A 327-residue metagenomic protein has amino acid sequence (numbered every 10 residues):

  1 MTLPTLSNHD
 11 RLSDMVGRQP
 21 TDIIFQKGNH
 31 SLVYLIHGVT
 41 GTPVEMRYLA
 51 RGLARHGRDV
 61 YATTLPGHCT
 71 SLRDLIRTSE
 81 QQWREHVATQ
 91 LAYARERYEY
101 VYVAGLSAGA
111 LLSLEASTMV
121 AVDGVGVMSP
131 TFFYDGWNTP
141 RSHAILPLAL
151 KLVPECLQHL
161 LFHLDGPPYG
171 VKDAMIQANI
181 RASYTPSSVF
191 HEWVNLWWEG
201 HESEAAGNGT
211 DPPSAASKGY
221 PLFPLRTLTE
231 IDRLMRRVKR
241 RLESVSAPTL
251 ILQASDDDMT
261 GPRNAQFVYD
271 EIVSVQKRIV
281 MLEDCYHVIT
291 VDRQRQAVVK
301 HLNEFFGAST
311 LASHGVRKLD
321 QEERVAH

Functional and structural regions predicted by a protein language model:
R18-P20, P224-R241: Active-site nucleophile elbow and catalytic-triad environment of alpha/beta-hydrolase enzymes
T40-A50: The serine-hydrolase catalytic nucleophile loop
L49, A247, G261-D270: Short alpha-helix in the alpha/beta-hydrolase fold that links the catalytic acid
A54-L72: Conserved alpha/beta-hydrolase
A108, L112, T118-P221: Alpha/beta-hydrolase-fold enzymes
V245, I251-Q253, D257: Short beta-strand/loop motif that positions the catalytic acidic residue of the alpha/beta-hydrolase fold
D256-T260, V288: Acidic catalytic loop of the alpha/beta-hydrolase fold
R278, E283-H327: Catalytic active-site module of serine/aspartate enzymes centered on a nucleophile-bearing elbow/loop
